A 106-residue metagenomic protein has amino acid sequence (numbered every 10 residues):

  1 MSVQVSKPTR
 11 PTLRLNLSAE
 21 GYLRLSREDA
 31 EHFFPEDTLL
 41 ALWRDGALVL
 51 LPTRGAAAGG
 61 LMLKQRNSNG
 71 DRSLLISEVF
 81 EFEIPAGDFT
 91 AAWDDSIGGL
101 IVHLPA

Functional and structural regions predicted by a protein language model:
S2-L17, H32-L50, F82, G87-I97: A short beta-strand-loop micro-motif that forms or neighbors metal/cofactor- and ligand-binding patches at active-site
L15, L23-L25, A41, L48-L51 (+2 more regions): Generic hydrophobic secondary-structure signal
S18-F34, S68-F82: Short beta-strand-centered segments at strand-helix junctions
R27-A30, L51-G59, H103-A106: Secondary-structure transition/turn motif
P52-A92: Short, solvent-exposed interaction modules
